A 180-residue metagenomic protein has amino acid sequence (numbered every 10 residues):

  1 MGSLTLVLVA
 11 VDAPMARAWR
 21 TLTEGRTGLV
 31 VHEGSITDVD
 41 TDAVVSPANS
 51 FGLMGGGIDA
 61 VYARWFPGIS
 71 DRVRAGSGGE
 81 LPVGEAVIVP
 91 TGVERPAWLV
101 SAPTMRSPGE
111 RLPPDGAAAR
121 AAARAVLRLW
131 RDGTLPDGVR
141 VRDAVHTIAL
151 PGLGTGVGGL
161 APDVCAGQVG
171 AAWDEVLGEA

Functional and structural regions predicted by a protein language model:
M1-A180: Macrodomain-like recognition of ADP-ribose-binding/processing modules
